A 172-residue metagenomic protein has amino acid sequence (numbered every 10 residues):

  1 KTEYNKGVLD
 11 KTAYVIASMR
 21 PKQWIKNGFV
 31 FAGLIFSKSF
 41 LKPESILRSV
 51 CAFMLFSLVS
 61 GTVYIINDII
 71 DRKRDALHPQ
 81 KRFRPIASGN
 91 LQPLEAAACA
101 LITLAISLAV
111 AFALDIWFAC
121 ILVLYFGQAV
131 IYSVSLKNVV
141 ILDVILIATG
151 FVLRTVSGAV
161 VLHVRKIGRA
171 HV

Functional and structural regions predicted by a protein language model:
T2-A76, G89-A98: Topogenic membrane-insertion module of multi-pass membrane proteins
T2-I16, Q23, V134, V152 (+1 more regions): C-terminal membrane-associated helical module and adjoining short loops/tails
F29-G33, P85, L91, I145-V161: Small-residue-rich segments of transmembrane alpha-helices in multi-pass membrane proteins, especially helix faces
V30, A100-L108, L124-V130, G150-R154: Hydrophobic, membrane-inserted alpha-helices
I35-M54, L108-C120, T155-H171: Helix-coil boundary and interhelical linker segments in multi-pass alpha-helical membrane proteins
I70, N138-I147, V164-G168: A cytosolic-side transmembrane-helix exit/cap motif
R72, L77-L122, G168-H171: Multi-pass membrane catalytic core of lipid/isoprenoid biosynthesis enzymes
K73, G127-V140: C-terminal ends of transmembrane helices
